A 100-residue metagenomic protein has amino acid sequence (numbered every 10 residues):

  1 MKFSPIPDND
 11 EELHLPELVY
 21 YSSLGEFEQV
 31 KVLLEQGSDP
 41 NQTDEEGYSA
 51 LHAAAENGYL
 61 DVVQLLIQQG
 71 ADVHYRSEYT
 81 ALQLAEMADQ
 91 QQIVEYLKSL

Functional and structural regions predicted by a protein language model:
M1-Q36: Intrinsically disordered, low-complexity regulatory segments in ankyrin-centric signaling systems
L13, E45-E46, S77-T80: Ankyrin repeat start-site detector
Q29, D61-V62, Q92-I93: Conserved ankyrin/ankyrin-like repeat signature
